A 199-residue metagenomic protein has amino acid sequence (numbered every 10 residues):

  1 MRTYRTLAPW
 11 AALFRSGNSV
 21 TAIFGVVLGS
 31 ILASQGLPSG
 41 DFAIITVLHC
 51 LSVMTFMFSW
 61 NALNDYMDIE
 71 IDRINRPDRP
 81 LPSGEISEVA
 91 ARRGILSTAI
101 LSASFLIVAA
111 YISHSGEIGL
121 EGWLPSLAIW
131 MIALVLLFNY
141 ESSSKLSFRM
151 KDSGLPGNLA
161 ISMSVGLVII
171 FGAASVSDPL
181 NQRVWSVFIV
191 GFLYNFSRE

Functional and structural regions predicted by a protein language model:
M1-I23, R76-L96, N139-S164: Interhelical loop and helix-boundary elements at the membrane-water interface of polytopic inner-membrane proteins
R5, P9-A12, A43, E88-R92 (+3 more regions): Membrane-water interface of alpha-helical transmembrane segments
I23-M67, S102, I107, W123-F138 (+1 more regions): Membrane-embedded alpha-helical segments that form the functional core of polytopic membrane enzymes, especially those
G36-D41, A110-L124, S143-K151, S177-R183: Short helix-coil transition/hinge motifs at the ends and kinks of transmembrane helices, capturing the brief
I69, R73-W130: Multi-pass membrane catalytic core of lipid/isoprenoid biosynthesis enzymes
P82-S83, S104-E117, M163-I169, W185-N195: Alpha-helical membrane-embedding segments and immediately adjacent membrane-interface amphipathic helices
A99-A109, S153-S162, V176-V187: Juxtamembrane/interfacial segments around transmembrane helices
G166-D178: Hydrophobic alpha-helical transmembrane segments in multi-pass integral membrane proteins
